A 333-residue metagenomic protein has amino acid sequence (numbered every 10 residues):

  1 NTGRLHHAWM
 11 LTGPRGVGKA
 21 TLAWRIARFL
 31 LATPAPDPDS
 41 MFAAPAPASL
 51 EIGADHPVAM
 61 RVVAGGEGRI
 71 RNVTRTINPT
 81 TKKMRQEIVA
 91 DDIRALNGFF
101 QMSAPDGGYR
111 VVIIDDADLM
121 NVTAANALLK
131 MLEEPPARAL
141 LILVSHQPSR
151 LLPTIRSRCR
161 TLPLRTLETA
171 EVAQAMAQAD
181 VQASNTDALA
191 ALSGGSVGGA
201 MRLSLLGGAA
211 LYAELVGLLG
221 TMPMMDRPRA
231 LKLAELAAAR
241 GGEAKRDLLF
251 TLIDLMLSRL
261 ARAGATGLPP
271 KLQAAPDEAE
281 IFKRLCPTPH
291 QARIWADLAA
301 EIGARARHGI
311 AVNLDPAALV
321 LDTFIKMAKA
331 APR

Functional and structural regions predicted by a protein language model:
N1-F29, T33-A44, A48-R61, A137-L140 (+2 more regions): Charged, glycine-rich active-site and insertion segments that engage polyanionic ligands
N1-T2, H56, M60, E87-V111 (+1 more regions): Conserved alpha-helical scaffold flanking the Walker A/P-loop in AAA+ ATPase domains
D55-I77: Conserved Walker-type P-loop NTP-binding/catalytic site
T80-A90, A117, T161: Flexible beta-alpha connector loops of hexameric P-loop NTPases
A90, N121-T123, P153: Conserved D-loop-proximal element of ABC-family nucleotide-binding domains
Q101, N126-L140: Conserved catalytic/switch belt of AAA+ P-loop NTPases
D106-V111, P136-I142: Loop/turn-to-beta-strand initiation segments
D116-M120, L132, P148: Conserved Walker B
